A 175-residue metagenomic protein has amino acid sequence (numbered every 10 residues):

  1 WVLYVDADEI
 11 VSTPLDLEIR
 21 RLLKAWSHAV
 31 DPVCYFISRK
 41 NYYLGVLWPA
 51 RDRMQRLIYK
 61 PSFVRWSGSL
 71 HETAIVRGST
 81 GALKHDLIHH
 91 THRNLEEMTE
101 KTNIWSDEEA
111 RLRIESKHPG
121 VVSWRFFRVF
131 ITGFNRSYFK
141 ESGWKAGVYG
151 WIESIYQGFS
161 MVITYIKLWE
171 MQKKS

Functional and structural regions predicted by a protein language model:
W1, V5, S12-K174: Catalytic-site signature of metal-activated, phosphate-bearing donor transferases, centered on the GT-A/GT-A-like
